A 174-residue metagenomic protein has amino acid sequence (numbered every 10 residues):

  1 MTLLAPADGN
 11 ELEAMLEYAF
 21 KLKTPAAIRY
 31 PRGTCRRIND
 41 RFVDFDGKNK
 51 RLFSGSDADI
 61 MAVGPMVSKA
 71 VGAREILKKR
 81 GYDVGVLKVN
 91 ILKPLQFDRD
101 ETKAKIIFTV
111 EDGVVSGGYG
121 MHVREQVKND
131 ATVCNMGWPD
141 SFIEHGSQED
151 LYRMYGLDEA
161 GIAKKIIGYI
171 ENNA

Functional and structural regions predicted by a protein language model:
M1-A14, K23-T24: Thiamine diphosphate
L12, F20-A174: Thiamine diphosphate
